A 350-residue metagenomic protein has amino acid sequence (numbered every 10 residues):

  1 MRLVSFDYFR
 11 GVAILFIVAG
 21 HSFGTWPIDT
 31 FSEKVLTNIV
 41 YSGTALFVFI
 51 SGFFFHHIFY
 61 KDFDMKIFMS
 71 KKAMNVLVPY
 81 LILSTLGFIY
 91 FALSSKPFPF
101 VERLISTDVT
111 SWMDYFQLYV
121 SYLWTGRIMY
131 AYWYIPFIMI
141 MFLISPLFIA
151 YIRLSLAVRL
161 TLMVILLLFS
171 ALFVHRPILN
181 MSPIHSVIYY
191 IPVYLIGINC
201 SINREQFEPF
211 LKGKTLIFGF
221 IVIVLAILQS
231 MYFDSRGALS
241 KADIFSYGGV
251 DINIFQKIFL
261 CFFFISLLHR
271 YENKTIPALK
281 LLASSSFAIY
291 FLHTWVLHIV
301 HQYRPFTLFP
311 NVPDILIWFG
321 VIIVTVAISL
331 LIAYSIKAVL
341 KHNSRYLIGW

Functional and structural regions predicted by a protein language model:
V4-F59, V76-T85: Functionally critical transmembrane alpha-helices in membrane proteins and complexes, commonly lining
L15-S22, M163-R176, G219-D234, I289-W295: Aromatic-anchored segments of alpha-helical transmembrane domains
S32-T44, Y122-F137, H175-V193, Q229-F262: Interfacial loop-to-helix transition and helix-capping segments at the boundaries of transmembrane helices
Y41-A45, F59-R127, M141, F218 (+2 more regions): Transmembrane alpha-helical segments and their boundary/interface "anchor" motifs in multi-pass integral membrane
T44-H57, P136-I149, A171-P209, N253-N273 (+1 more regions): Specific transmembrane alpha-helix
F54, F91-S95, P99, I105-L195: Hydrophobic alpha-helical segments with transmembrane-like composition
Q206-K280, V312-P313: Alpha-helical transmembrane segments and terminal signal-anchor/GPI-anchor hydrophobic tails, characterized by long
H269-A283, V296-W350: C-terminal "closing" transmembrane helix and its immediate cytosolic amphipathic cap in multi-pass membrane proteins
